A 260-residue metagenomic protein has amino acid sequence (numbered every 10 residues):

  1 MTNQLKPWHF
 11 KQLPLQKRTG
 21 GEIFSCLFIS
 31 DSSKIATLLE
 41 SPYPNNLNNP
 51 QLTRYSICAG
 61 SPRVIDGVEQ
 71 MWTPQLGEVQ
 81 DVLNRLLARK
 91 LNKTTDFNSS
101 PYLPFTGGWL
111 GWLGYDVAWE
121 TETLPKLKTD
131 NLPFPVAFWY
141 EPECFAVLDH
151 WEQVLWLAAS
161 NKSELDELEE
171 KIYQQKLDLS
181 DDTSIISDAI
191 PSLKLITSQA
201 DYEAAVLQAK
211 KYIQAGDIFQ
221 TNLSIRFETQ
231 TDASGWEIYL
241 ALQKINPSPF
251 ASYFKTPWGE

Functional and structural regions predicted by a protein language model:
M1-E260: Extended alpha-helical targeting/anchoring segments, especially N-terminal organellar/secretory targeting helices
